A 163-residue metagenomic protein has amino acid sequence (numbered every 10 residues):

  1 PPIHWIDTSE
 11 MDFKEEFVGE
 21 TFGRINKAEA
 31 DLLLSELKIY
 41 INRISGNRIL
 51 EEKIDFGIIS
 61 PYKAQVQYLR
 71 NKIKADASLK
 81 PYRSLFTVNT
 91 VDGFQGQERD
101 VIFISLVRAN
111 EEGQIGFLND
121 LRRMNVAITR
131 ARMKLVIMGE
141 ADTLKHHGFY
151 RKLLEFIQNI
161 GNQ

Functional and structural regions predicted by a protein language model:
P1-Y40, Q97-E98, A131, V136-Q163: Helicase-core coupling region on the C-terminal RecA-like lobe
I3, K53-F56, R83, E98-V101 (+2 more regions): Active-site lining segments that contact anionic ligands and/or coordinate catalytic metals
A28, L32, S60-A64, Y68 (+3 more regions): Generic recognition of stable, solvent-exposed alpha-helical segments in well-folded globular domains
I39-V88: Conserved helicase motor "Helicase C" RecA-like lobe of SF1/SF2 P-loop NTPases
N47-L50, G93-Q95, G116: Replace "in large, NTP-powered and nucleic-acid-processing enzymes" with "in large, NTP-powered factors and other
K72-A75, K80-Y82, R108-D120, R151-N159: Conserved C-terminal motor-coupling region of P-loop helicases
N89, G93-A109, N125-V126, K134-M138: A short beta-strand element within the Helicase C-terminal
I115-L135: Conserved SF2 helicase motif VI
